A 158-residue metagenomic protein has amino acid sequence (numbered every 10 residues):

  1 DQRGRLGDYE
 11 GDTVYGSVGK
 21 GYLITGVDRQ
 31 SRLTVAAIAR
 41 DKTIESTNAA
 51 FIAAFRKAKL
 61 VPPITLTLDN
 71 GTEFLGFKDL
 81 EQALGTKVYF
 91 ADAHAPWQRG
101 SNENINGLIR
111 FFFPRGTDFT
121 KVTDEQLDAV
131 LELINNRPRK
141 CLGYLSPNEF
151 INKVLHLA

Functional and structural regions predicted by a protein language model:
D1-T25: Mobile-element integrase/transposase regions, centering on the N-terminal DNA-binding/Zn-coordinating module
D12, G26, R32, F51 (+4 more regions): Mobile genetic element proteins and their domesticated derivatives, centered on retroelements and DNA transposons
T13, R29, D41, N70 (+1 more regions): Residues immediately flanking
G16-G19, A36-L60: Active-site beta-loop-alpha junctions of metal-dependent nucleic acid enzymes, especially the RNase H-like/DDE
G19-G21, R29-T34: Coil-to-beta-strand transition motifs
S31-V35, K57-P63, F112-F113: Short, surface-exposed connector motifs at secondary-structure boundaries
V61-G76, H94: Acidic/histidine-rich, metal-coordinating catalytic segments
K78-V88, D92-A158: Charged alpha-helix within mobile-element recombinases
